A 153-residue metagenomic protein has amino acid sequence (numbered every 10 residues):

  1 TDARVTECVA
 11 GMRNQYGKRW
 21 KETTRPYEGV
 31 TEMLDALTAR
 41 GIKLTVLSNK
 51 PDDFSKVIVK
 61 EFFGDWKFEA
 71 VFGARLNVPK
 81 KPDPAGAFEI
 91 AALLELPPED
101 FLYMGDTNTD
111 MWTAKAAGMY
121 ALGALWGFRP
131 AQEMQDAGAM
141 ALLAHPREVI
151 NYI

Functional and structural regions predicted by a protein language model:
T6-E7, N14, K18-V46, D52-K56 (+2 more regions): Short, acidic loop-to-helix structural element flanking the phosphoryl-transfer center in phosphate-processing enzymes
K21-R25, P51-M104, N108-A117, A131-E133: Substrate-recognition "cap/lid" segment bordering the active-site pocket of phosphatases
N49, R75, L125-F128, P146: Short secondary-structure boundary segments
W126-D136: Short, glycine/polar-rich helix-capping loops at beta-to-alpha or helix-loop-helix junctions that flank or form
A141-H145: Short acidic-hydrophobic, aromatic-tinged amphipathic segments that line or gate anion-handling sites
V149-I153: Short amphipathic alpha-helix with an adjacent loop that forms part of the alpha/beta core around
